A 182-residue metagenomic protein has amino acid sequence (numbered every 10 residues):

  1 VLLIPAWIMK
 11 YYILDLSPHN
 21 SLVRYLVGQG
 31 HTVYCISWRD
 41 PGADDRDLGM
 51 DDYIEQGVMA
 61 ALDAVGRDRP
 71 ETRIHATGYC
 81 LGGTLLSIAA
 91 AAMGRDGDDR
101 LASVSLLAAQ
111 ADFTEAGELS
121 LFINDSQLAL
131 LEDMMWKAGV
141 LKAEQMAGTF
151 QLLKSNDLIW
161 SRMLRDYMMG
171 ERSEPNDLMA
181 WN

Functional and structural regions predicted by a protein language model:
V1-G42: Short, surface-exposed "cap/lid" segments of acyl-processing enzymes
L2, A76-T77, V104-A109: Extended hydrophobic secondary-structure segments that form protein cores and membrane-embedded regions
A6-M9, W38-P41, A60, L81-G82 (+1 more regions): Short, glycine-/Ser/Thr-/acidic-enriched flexible segments
I13-S17, D45-Y53, A76-T77: Alpha-helix capping and helix-loop boundary segments enriched in small/acidic/polar residues
H31, E71-I74: Short coil/turn segments at beta-strand junctions that form active-site/ligand-binding loops
D45-D68: Alpha/beta-hydrolase active-site loop
R67, E71, L85, A89-N182: Alpha/beta-hydrolase-fold enzymes
G78-G82, L86: Gly/Ala-rich beta-loop-alpha elbow adjacent to hydrolase catalytic centers
